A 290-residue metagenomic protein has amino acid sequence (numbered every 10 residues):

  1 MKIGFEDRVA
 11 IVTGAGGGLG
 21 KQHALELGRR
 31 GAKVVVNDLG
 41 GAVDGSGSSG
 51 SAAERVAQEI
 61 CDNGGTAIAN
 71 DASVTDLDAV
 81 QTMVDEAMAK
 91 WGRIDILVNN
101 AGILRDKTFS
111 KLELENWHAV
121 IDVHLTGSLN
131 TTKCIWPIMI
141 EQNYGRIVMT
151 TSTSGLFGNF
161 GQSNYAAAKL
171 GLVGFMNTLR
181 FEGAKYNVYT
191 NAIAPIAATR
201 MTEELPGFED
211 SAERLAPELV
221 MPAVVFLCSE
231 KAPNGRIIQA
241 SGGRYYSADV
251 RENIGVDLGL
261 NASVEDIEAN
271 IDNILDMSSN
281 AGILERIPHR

Functional and structural regions predicted by a protein language model:
K2-V36: Canonical Rossmann dinucleotide-binding motif of NAD(H)/NADP(H)-dependent dehydrogenases/reductases, specifically
F5, N63-T66, E86-N99, R105-T108 (+2 more regions): A glycine-rich helix->loop->beta "capping" turn within Rossmann-like NAD(P)(H)-dependent oxidoreductase domains
E54, D71-T82, L114: The beta1-alpha1 cofactor-binding region of Rossmann-like NAD(H)/NADP(H)-dependent oxidoreductases
I60, T108-F109, N116-I121: Substrate-binding pocket helix/loop in short-chain dehydrogenase/reductase
T132, A168: Active-site helix of classical SDR
S152: Residue(s) in the substrate-gating loop at a strand-loop-helix junction that position the organic substrate next
A192, S211-R290: C-terminal helical subdomain
